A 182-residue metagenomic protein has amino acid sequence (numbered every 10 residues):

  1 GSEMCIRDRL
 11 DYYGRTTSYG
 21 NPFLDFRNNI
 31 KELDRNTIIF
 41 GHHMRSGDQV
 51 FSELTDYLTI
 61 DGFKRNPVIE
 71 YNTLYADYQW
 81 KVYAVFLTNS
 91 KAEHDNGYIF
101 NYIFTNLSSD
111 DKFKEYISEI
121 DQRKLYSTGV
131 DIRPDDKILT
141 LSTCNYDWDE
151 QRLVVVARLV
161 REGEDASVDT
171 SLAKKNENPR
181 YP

Functional and structural regions predicted by a protein language model:
G1-C5: Short, small-residue-biased leader/transition segments that mark boundaries at the very start of proteins
I6-P182: Extracytoplasmic/periplasmic soluble domains downstream of a signal peptide or transmembrane helix
